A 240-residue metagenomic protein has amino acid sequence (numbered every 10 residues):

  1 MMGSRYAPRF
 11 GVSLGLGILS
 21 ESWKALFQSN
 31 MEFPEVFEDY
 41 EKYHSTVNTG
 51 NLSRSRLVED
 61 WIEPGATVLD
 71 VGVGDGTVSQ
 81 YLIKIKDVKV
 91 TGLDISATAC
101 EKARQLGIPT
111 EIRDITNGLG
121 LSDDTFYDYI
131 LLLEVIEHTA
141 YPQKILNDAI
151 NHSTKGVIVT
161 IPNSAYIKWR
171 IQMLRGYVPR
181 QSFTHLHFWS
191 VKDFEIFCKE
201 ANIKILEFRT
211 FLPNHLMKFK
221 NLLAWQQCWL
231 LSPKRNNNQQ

Functional and structural regions predicted by a protein language model:
M1-M2: Methionine residue identity
Y6-Y129, L133, Q143-L146, H152 (+3 more regions): Conserved N-terminal segment of class I S-adenosyl-L-methionine
E134-H138: A short His-aromatic
A140-K144, W169: Short N-terminal helix/helix-N-cap motif within the alpha/beta-hydrolase-1
T154-N163: Conserved beta-strand signature within the Rossmann-like core of class I S-adenosyl-L-methionine
S164-I167, L212-N214: Feature marks short, surface-exposed loop/turn motifs that line or immediately flank catalytic pockets and channel
A165-T184: Short, glycine-/aromatic-enriched active-site segment of Class I SAM-dependent methyltransferases
L186-N202: Short alpha-helix
